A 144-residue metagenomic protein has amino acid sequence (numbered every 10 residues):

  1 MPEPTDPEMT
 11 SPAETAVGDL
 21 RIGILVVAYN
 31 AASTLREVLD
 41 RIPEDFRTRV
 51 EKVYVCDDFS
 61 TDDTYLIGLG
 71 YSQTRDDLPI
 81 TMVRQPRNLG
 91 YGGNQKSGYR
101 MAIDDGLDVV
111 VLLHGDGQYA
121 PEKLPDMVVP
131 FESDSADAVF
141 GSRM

Functional and structural regions predicted by a protein language model:
E8, A31-F46: Short, well-formed alpha-helical segments that are part of the catalytic scaffolds of diverse glycosyltransferases
R21-G23, K52: Cell-envelope/extracellular polymer assembly enzymes that use nucleotide-activated donors
N30, D58-F59, L89, G98: Conserved short acidic donor-positioning loop in nucleotide-sugar-dependent glycosyltransferases
S33-E37, D62-Y71: Acidic helix N-cap motif at the loop->helix transition within catalytic regions of sugar-transfer enzymes
E51, Y65-D105: Conserved donor nucleotide-binding strand/loop of the catalytic core
D57-L66, G117: A conserved acidic beta->alpha catalytic loop
L107-Q118: Short beta-strand-to-loop acidic/aromatic patch adjacent to the donor-nucleotide binding site
E122-S142: Conserved donor-nucleotide/metal-binding helix-loop-beta segment in metal-dependent transferases, i.e., the alpha-helix
